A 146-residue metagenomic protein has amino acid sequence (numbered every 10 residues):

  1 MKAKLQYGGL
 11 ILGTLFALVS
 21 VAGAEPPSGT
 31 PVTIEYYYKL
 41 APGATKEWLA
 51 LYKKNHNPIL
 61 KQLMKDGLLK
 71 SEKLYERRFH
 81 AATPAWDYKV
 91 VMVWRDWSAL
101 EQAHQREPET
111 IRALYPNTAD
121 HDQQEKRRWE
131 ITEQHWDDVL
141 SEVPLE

Functional and structural regions predicted by a protein language model:
M1-K4: Positively charged n-region of N-terminal signal peptides that target proteins for export
G8-V19: Bacterial N-terminal signal peptides
A22-A24: Boundary at the C-terminal end of the N-terminal hydrophobic targeting segment
P27, N55-K70, T83-A85, V91-L140: An amphipathic, aromatic/His-enriched active-site/gating alpha helix that lines ligand/cofactor pockets
S28-G43: Acidic/histidine-rich, surface-exposed loop or edge segments in extracytoplasmic proteins
P42-K54, W94: Soluble non-cytosolic domains of exported or imported proteins
Y75-H80: Short, solvent-exposed loop/turn elements at beta->coil junctions and helix N-caps that rim active or binding pockets
L145-E146: Short, solvent-exposed mixed-charge patches
